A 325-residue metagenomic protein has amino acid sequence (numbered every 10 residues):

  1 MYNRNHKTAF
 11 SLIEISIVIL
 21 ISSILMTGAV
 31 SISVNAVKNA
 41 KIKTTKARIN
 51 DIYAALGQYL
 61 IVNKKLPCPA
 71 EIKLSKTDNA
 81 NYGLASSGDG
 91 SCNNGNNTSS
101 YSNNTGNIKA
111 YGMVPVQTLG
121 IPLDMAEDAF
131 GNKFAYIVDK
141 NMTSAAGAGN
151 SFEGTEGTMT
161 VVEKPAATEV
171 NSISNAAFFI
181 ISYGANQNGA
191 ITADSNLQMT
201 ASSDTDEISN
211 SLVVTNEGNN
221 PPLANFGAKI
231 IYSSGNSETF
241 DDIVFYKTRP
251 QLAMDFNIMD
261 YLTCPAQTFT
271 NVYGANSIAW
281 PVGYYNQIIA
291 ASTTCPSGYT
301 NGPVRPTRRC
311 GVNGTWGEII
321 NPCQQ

Functional and structural regions predicted by a protein language model:
Y2, H6-A36: N-terminal single-pass transmembrane signal-anchor helix
Y2-H6, K43, T270: Generic cytosolic/nucleocytoplasmic N-terminal low-complexity/intrinsically disordered segments
N3-N5, L123, A291: A generic structured-segment signal
K7, I13, A193-M199, T307: Composition- and surface-driven signal marking solvent-exposed, interaction-prone regions in large proteins
N35-Y261: N-terminal pilin/flagellin-like segments and related low-complexity appendage regions
Y261-Q325: Conserved N-terminal submotifs of small, disulfide-stabilized extracellular modules
